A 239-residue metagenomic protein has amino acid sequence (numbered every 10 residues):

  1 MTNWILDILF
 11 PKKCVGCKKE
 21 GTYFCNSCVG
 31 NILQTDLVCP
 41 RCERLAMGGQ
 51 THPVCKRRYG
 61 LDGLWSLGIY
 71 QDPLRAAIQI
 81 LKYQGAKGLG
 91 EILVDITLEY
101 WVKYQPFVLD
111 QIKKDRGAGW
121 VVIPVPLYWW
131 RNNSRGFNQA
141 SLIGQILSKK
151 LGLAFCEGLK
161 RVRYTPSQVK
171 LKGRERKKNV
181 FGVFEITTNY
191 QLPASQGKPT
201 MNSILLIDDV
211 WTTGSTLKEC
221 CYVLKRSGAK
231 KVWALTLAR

Functional and structural regions predicted by a protein language model:
M1-R239: Glycine-rich phosphate/pyrophosphate-handling loop used in enzymes and phosphotransfer proteins
